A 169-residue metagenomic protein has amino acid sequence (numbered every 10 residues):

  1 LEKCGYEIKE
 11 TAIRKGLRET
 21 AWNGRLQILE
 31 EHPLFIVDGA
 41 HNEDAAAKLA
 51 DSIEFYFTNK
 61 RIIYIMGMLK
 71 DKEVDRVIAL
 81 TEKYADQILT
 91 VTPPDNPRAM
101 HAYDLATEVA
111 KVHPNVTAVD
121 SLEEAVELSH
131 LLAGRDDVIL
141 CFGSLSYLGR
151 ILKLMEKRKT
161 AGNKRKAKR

Functional and structural regions predicted by a protein language model:
L1-C4, I53, V109, A133 (+1 more regions): Active-site catalytic pocket residues across diverse enzymes, especially alpha/beta-hydrolases
L1-Q87: Nucleotide phosphate-binding/pyrophosphate-handling subdomain across enzymes that bind or process nucleotide phosphates
E2, L34-F35, I78-V138: C-terminal helical cap/extension that packs against the catalytic core of soluble nucleotide-cofactor enzymes
P93-N96, G162-R169: Short, flexible loop segments at boundaries between secondary-structure elements
S144: Active-site-proximal loop/hinge segments that shape catalytic or ion-binding/gating pockets
Y147-G149: Short, active-site-adjacent cap segments at secondary-structure transitions
